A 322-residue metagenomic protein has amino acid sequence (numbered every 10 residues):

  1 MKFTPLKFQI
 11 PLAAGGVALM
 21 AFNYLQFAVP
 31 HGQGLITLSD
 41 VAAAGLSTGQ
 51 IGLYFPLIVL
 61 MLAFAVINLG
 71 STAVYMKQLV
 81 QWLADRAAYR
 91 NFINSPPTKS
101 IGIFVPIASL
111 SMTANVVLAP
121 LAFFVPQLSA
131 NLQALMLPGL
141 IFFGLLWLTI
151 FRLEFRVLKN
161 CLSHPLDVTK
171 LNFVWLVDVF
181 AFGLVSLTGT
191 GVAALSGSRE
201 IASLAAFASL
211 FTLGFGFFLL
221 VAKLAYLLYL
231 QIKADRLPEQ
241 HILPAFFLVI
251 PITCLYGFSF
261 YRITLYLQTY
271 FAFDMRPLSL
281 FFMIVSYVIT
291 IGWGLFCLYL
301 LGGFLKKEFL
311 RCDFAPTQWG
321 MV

Functional and structural regions predicted by a protein language model:
M1-K7, N23-G52, G70-S100, A119-Q133 (+5 more regions): Juxtamembrane membrane-water interface segments of multi-pass membrane proteins, especially cytoplasmic-side
L6-Q26, Y54-M76, T113: Transmembrane alpha-helices
A13-A21, V66, G102-N115, F142-R152 (+5 more regions): Alpha-helical transmembrane segments of multi-pass integral membrane proteins
H31, V105, A130-F143, V177: Short, well-structured alpha-helical patches and their helix-loop capping segments that border functional surfaces
I51-L69, L132-W147, A205-F217, R276-T290: Alpha-helical transmembrane segments
